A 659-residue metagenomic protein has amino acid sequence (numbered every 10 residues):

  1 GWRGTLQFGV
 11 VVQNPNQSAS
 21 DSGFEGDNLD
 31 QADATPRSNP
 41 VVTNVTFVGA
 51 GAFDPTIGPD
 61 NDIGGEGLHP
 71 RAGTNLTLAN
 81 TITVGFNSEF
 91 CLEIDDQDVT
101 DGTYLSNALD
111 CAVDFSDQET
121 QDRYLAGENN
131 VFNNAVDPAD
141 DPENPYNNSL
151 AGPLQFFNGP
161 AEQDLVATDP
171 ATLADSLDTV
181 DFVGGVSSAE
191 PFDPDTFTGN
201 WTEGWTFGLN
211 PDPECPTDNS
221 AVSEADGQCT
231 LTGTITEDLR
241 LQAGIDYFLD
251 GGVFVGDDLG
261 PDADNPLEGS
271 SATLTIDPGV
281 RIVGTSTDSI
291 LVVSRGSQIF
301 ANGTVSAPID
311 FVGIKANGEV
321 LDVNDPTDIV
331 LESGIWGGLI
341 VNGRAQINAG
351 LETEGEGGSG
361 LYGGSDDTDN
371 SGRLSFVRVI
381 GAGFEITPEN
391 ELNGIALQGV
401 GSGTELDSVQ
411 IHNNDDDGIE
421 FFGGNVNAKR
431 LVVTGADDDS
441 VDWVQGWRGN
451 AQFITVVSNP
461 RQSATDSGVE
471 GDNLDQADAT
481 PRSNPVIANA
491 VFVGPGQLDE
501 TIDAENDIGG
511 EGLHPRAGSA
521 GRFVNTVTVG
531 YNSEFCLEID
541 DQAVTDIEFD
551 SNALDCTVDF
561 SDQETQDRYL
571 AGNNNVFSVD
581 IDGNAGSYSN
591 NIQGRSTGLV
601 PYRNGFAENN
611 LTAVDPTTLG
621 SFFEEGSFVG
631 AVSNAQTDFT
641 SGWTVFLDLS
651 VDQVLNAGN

Functional and structural regions predicted by a protein language model:
G1-L274, T285-D437, D442-N659: Extracellular beta-rich repeat passengers
R281: Catalytic metal-binding/acid-base residues of hydrolase active sites
